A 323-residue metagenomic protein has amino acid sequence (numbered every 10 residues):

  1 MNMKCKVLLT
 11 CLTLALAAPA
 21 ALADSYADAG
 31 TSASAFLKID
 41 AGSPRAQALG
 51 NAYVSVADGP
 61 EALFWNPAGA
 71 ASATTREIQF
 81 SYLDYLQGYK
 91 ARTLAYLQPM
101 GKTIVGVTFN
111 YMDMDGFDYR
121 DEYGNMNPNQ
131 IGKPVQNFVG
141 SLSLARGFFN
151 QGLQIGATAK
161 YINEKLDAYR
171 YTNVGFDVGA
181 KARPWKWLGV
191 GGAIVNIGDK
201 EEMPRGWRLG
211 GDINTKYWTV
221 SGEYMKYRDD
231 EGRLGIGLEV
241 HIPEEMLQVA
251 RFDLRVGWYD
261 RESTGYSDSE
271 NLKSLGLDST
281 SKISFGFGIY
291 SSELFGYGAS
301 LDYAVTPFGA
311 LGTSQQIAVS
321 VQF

Functional and structural regions predicted by a protein language model:
M1-F36: Cleavable N-terminal export/targeting peptides
D24-F323: Subset of outer-membrane beta-barrel
